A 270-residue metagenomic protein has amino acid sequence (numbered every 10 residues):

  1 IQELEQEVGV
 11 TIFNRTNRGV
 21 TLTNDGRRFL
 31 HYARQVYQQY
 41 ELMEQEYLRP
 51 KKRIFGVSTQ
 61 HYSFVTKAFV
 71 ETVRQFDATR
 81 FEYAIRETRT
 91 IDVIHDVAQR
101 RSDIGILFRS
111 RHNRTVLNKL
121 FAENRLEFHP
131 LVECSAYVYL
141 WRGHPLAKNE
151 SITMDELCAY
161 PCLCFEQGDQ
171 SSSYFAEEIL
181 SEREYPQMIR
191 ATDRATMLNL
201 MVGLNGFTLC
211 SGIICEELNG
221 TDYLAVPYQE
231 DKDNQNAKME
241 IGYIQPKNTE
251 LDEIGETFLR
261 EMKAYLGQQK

Functional and structural regions predicted by a protein language model:
E3-L22: A short LG(V/I)-centered, amphipathic sequence patch enriched for acidic residue(s) preceding the LG motif
E7-V8, F29-K51, F55-G56: Alpha-helical linker/hinge and terminal dimerization helices associated with HTH transcriptional regulators
K52-H95, E253: N-terminal winged-helix
V65-F69, S110, R114, E150 (+4 more regions): Secondary-structure junction motif
A98-R101, Q167-L224: Hydrophobic hinge/microswitch elements
L120-C162: Flexible hinge/capping segments at coil-to-helix
E123-H129, C134, A195-K247: Beta-alpha-beta core module
Y139-A147, E240-L251: A bilobed periplasmic-binding-protein/Venus flytrap-type ligand-binding module shared by bacterial periplasmic
